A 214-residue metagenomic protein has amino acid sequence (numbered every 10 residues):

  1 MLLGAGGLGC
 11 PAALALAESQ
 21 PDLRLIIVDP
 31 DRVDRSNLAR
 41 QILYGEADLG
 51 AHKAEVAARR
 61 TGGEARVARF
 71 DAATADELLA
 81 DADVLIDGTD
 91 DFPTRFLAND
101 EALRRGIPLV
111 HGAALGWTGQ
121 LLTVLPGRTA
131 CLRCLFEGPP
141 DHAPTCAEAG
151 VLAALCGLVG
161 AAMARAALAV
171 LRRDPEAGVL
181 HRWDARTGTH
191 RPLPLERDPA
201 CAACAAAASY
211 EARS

Functional and structural regions predicted by a protein language model:
M1-S214: Adenine nucleotide-associated cytosolic modules
